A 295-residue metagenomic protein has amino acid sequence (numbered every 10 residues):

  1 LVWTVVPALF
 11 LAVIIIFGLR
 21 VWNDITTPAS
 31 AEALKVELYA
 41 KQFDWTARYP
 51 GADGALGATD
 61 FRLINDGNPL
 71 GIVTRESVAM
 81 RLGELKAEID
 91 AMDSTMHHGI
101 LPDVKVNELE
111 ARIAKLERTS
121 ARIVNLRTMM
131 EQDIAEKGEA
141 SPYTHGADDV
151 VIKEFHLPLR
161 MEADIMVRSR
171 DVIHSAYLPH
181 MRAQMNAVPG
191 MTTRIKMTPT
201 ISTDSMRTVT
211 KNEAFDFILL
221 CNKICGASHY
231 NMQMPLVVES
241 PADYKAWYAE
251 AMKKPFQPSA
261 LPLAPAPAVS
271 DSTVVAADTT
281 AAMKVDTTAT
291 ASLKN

Functional and structural regions predicted by a protein language model:
L1-N295: Non-transmembrane, membrane-proximal soluble domains of secreted or membrane proteins
